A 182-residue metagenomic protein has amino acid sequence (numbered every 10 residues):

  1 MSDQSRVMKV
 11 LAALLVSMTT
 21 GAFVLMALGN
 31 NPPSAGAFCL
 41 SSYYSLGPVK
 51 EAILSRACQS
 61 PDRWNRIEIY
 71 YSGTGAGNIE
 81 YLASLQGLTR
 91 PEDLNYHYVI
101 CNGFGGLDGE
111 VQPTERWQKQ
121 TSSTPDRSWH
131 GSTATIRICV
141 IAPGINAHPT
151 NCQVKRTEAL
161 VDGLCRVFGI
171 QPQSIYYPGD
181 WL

Functional and structural regions predicted by a protein language model:
M1-V7: N-terminal Lys/Arg-rich, disordered targeting/topogenic segments
K9-A27: Hydrophobic membrane-insertion alpha-helices, especially the h-region of bacterial N-terminal signal peptides
N31-S60, R66-Q173: Active-site-adjacent loop/helix surface patches within enzyme catalytic domains that shape the substrate-binding cleft
P172-L182: Catalytic cores and adjacent binding grooves of peptidoglycan-active enzymes
